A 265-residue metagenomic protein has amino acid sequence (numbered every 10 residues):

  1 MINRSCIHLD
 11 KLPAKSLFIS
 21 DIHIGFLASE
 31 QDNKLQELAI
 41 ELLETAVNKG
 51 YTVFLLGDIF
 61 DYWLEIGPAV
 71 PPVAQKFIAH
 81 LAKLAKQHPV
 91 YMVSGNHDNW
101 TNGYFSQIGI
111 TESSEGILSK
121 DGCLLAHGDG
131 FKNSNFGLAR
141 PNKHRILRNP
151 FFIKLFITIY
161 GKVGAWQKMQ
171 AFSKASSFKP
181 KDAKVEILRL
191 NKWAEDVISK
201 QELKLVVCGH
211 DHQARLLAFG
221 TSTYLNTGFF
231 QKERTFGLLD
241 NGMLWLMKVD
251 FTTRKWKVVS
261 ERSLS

Functional and structural regions predicted by a protein language model:
M1-H8, I40, E195, F230-S265: Long, positively charged, glycine-interspersed low-complexity recognition regions
I2-K15, I19, I24-K120: Core catalytic region of metal-dependent phosphoesterases/phosphodiesterases, especially metallo-beta-lactamase-like
I24, D61, D98, F131 (+3 more regions): Surface-exposed, flexible loop/turn segments at secondary-structure boundaries
A28-S29, L64-I66, N102-Y104, N135-F136 (+3 more regions): Short glycine-/acidic-enriched loop or helix-start segments at secondary-structure transitions that form or flank
E44, D61-L81, Y160-G161, S173-L203: N-terminal short leaders/motifs
Q75, G103-E115, N142-F156, V258-S265: A short, terminal or domain-edge coil/loop segment
G109-E115, K120, L124, D129 (+2 more regions): Conserved beta-sheet core of the metallophosphoesterase superfamily
A126-L190: Active-site-proximal loop/helix segment associated with metal-binding centers of metalloenzymes
